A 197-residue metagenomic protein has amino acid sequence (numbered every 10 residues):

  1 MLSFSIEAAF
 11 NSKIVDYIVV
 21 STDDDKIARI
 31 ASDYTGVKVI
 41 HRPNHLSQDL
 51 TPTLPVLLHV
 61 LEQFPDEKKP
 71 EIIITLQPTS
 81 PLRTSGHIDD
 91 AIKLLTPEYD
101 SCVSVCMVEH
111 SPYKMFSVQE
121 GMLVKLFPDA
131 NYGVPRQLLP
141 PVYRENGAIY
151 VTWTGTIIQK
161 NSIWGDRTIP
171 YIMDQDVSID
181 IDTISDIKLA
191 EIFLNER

Functional and structural regions predicted by a protein language model:
M1-S21: N-terminal glycine-rich phosphate-binding loop and ensuing alpha1 helix
F10, V19, K26-I73, R83-G86 (+1 more regions): Short phosphate-binding loop-to-helix
I14, Y34-G36, Q119: Short, structured coil segments at secondary-structure junctions
I14-V19, D100, D176-V177: Short active-site oxyanion
P55, I72, P81-R167, M173: Conserved core of the sugar-phosphate nucleotidyltransferase
L76: Catalytic metal- and UDP-sugar-binding loop of GT-A-like glycosyltransferases, i.e., residues flanking the conserved
P170-I172, D176-R197: Hydrophobic helical membrane-anchoring modules
